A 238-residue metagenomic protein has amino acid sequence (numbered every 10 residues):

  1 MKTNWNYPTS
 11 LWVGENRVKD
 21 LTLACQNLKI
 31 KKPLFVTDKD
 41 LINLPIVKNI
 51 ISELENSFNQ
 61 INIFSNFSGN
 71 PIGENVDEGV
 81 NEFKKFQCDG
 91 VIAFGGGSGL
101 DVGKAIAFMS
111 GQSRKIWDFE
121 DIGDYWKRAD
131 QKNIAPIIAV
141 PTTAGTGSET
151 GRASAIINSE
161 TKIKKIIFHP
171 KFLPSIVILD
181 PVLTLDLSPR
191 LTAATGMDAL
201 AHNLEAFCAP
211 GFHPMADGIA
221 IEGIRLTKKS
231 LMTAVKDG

Functional and structural regions predicted by a protein language model:
M1-G90: ATP/NTP phosphate-donor binding region
T9, T37, T142-T146, T150 (+2 more regions): Ser/Thr-centric signal marking residues that sit in or immediately flank functional binding/regulatory motifs
S10-V13, I42, S68-P71, S98 (+4 more regions): Catalytic cores of large soluble enzymes that bind and process phosphate-bearing ligands
K19, S98, A144-T146, L185 (+1 more regions): Glycine-rich nucleotide phosphate-binding loop and flanking beta-alpha elements of Rossmann-like dinucleotide-binding
T22, I51, N62, D77-V80 (+3 more regions): Predominant activation on well-ordered alpha-helical scaffold segments within soluble catalytic domains
E55-Q60, R114, T233-G238: Short, glycine- and charge-enriched coil/turn segments that flank and shape catalytic ligand pockets
E74-P181: Glycine/threonine-rich beta-strand-loop-alpha-helix active-site module that forms ligand/phosphate-binding
A153-G238: Carboxylate- and glycine-rich phosphate/diphosphate-binding segment that chelates Mg2+/Mn2+
